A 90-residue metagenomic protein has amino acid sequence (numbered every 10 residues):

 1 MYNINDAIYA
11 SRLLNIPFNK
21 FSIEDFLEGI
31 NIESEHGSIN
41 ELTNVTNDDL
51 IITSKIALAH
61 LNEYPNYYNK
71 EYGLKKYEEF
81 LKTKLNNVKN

Functional and structural regions predicted by a protein language model:
M1-P17: Long, charged low-complexity interaction segments
I4-A7, I23-D25, E35, S54 (+1 more regions): Short amphipathic alpha-helical segments that mediate assembly, nucleic-acid/protein binding, or membrane association
L14, E33-G37, Y64, K84 (+1 more regions): Short, flexible helical or helix-coil boundary motifs
P17-K20, I39-V45: Charged, low-complexity interaction regions
N19-S22, L27-G29, Y68: N-terminal alpha-helical modules
G29-S34, E41: A short, structured beta-strand/loop element
N44-E79: Amphipathic alpha-helical packing elements
K75-K89: Membrane-interface alpha-helices
